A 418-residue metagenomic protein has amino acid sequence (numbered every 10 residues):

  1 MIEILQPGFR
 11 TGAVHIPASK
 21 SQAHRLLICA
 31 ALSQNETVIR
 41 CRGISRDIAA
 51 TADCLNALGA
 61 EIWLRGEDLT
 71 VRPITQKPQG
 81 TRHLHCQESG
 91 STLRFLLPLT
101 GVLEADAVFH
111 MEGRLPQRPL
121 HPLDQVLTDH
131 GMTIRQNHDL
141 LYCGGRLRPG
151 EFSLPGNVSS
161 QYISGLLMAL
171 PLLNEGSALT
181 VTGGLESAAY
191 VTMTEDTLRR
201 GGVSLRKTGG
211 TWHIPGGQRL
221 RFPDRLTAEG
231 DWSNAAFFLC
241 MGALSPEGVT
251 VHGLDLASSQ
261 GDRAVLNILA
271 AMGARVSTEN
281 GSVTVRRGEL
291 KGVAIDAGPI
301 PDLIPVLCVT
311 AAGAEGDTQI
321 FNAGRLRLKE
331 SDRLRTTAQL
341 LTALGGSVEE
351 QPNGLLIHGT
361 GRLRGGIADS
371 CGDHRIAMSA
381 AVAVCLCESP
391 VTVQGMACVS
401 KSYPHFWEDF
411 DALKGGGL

Functional and structural regions predicted by a protein language model:
M1-L418: Short, structured segments at the rim of ligand-binding sites
